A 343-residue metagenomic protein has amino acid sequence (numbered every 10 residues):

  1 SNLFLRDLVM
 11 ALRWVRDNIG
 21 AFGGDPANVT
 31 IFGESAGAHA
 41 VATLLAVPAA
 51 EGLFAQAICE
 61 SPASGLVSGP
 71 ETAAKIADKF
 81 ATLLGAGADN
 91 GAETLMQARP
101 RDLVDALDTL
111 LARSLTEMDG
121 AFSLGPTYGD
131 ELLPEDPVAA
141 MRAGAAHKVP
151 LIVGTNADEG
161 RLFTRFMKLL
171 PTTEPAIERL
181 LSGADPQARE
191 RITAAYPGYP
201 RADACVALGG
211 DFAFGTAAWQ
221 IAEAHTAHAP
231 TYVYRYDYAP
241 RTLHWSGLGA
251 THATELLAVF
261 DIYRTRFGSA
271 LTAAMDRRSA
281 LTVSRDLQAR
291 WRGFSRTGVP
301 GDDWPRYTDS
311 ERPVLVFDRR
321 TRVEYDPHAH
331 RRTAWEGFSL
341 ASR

Functional and structural regions predicted by a protein language model:
S1-G20, D78-K79: Alpha/beta-hydrolase active-site loop
S1-N2, A63-S68, Y128, P137-V138 (+4 more regions): Active-site rim elements
D17, E51, Q56, E60-R179 (+1 more regions): Substrate-access "cap/lid" subdomains that shape and gate the entrance to catalytic or ligand-binding pockets
F22-E34: Alpha/beta-hydrolase fold nucleophile elbow
A38-A50: Short glycine-enriched nucleophile-adjacent loop and the immediately C-terminal alpha-helix near the catalytic center
A146-T193, P240, R278-T282, D286-Q288 (+1 more regions): C-terminal, loop-rich substrate-recognition/catalytic regions characterized by aromatic stacking residues
G183-A217, A222-T226, Y232-Y238: Alpha/beta-hydrolase fold catalytic core
T216-R343: Mobile gating loops/cap/lid regions near enzyme active sites that modulate substrate access
